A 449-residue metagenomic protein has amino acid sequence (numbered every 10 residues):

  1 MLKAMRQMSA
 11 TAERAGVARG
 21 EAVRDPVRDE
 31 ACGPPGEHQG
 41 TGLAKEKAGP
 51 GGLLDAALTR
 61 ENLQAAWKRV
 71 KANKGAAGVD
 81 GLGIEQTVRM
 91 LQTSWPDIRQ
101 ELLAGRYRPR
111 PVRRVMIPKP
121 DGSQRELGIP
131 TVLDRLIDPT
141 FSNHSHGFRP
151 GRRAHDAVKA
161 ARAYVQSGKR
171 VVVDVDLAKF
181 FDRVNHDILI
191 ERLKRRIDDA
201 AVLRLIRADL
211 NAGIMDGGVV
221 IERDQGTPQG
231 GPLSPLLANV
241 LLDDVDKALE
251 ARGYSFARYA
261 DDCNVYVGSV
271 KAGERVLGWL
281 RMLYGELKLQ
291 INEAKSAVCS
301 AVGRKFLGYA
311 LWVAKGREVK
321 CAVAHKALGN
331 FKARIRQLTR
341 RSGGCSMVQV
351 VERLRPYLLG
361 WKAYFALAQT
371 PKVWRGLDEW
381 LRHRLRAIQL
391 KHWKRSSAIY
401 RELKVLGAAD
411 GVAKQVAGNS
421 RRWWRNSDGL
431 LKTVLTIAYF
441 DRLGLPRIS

Functional and structural regions predicted by a protein language model:
M1-Q92, P96: Non-catalytic, polymerase-adjacent accessory regions of viral genome-replication enzymes
L58, P109-R113, P120, L210 (+1 more regions): Core structural elements
S94, E101-P111, V115, P120 (+2 more regions): Conserved polymerase palm-domain catalytic core
V115-T131, P446-S449: Short, intrinsically disordered, charge-balanced linker/junction segments flanking boundaries in proteins
S145, E222-T227, K320, R336-V350 (+2 more regions): Short, solvent-exposed helix-loop connector elements
N211, R281-M282, E286-E352, Y357-L359: A conserved non-catalytic segment of reverse transcriptases and RNA-directed RNA polymerases corresponding to the late
S296-R304, R353-Y357, W374-R382, S397-L406: A glycine-rich phosphate-binding loop feature that marks nucleotide/adenosyl-phosphate handling sites
R384, Q389, W393-S449: Extended C-terminal regions of large enzymes
